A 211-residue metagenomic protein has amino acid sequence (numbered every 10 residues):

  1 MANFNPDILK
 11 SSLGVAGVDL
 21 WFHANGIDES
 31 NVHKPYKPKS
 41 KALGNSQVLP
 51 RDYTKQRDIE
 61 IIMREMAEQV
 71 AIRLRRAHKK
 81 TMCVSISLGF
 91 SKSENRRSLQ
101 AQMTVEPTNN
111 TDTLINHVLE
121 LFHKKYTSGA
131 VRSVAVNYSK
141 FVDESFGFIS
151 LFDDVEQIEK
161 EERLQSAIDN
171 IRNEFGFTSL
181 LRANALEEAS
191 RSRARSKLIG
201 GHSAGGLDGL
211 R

Functional and structural regions predicted by a protein language model:
A2-S128: DNA-contacting surface of Y-family translesion DNA polymerases
Q100, V105-R211: Acidic, metal-coordinating catalytic segment for phosphate/diphosphate chemistry, firing primarily on the Nudix
